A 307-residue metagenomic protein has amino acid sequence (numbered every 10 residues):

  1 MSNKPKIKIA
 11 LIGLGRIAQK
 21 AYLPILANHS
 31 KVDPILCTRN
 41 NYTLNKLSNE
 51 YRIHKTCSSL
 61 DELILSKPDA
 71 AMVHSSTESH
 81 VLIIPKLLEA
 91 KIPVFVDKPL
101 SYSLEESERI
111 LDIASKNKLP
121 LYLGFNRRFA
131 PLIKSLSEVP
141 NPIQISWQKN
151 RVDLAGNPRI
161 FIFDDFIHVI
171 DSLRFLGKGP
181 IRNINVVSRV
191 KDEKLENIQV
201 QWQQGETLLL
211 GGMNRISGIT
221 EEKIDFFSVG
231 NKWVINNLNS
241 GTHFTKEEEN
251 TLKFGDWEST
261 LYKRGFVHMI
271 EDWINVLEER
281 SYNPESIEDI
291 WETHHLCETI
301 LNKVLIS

Functional and structural regions predicted by a protein language model:
M1-N3, E62, A70-V73, L119 (+1 more regions): C-terminal helix-rich "cap/oligomerization" subdomain common to oxidoreductases
M1-Y51, I274, I306: N-terminal Rossmann-like dinucleotide-binding module
A18, V96, L121-L123, I235: Hydrophobic residues in well-ordered beta-strands that form the structural core
R39-T43, I235, W257-E271, E285: Active-site loop of classical SDR/Rossmann-like NAD(P)-dependent oxidoreductases, centered on the catalytic Tyr-X3-Lys
Y42, Y51-F95, P99-L111: Beta-loop-alpha module in the N-terminal Rossmann-like domain of NAD(P)-dependent dehydrogenases, especially those
S101-L154: A contiguous active-site-proximal alpha/beta segment in oxidoreductase catalytic domains
G124-P131, R151-N183, M269, I290: Mid-domain beta-loop-alpha active-site segment that forms a flexible, acidic cofactor/metal-binding surface
D164-S240, I270-E279, E298: Contiguous beta-strand/loop segments that form the cofactor/metal-binding neighborhood of enzyme cores
